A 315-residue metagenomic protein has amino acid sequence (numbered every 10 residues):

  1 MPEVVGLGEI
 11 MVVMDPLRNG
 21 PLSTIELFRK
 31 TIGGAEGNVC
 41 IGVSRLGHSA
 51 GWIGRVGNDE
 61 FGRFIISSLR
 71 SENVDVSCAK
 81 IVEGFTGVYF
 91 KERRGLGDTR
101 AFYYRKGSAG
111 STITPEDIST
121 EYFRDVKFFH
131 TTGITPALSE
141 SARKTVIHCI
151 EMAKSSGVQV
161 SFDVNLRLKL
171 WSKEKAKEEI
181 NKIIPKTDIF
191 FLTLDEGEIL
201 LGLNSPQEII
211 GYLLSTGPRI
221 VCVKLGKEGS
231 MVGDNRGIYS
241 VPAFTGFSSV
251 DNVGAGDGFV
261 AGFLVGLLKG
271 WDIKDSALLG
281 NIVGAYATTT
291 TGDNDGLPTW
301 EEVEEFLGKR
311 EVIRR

Functional and structural regions predicted by a protein language model:
M1-E72, R315: Glycine-rich phosphate/adenosyl-contacting loop at the front of the ribokinase-like
M1-V4, E151, P206-R315: Conserved phosphate-binding/catalytic region of the ribokinase-like
I10, I134, V164, G258: Active-site metal-binding loops of divalent metal-dependent hydrolases
S44, R70, E151-S155, I184 (+1 more regions): Anion (oxyanion) recognition and catalysis
S49-G133, E304-R315: Conserved N-terminal subdomain of the carbohydrate kinase-like
K106, I134, N165-R167, D195 (+1 more regions): Active-site beta-loop-alpha junctions enriched in small/polar residues
S156, L170-S240: Conserved phosphate/ATP/ADP-binding segment of small-molecule kinases
